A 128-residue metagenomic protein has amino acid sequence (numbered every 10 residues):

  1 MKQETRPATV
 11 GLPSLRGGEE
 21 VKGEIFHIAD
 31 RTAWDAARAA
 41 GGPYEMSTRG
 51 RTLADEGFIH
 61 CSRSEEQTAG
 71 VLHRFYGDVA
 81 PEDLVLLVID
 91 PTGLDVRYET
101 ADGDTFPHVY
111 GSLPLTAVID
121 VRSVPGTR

Functional and structural regions predicted by a protein language model:
K2-R128: Conserved, structured core segments of small domains
